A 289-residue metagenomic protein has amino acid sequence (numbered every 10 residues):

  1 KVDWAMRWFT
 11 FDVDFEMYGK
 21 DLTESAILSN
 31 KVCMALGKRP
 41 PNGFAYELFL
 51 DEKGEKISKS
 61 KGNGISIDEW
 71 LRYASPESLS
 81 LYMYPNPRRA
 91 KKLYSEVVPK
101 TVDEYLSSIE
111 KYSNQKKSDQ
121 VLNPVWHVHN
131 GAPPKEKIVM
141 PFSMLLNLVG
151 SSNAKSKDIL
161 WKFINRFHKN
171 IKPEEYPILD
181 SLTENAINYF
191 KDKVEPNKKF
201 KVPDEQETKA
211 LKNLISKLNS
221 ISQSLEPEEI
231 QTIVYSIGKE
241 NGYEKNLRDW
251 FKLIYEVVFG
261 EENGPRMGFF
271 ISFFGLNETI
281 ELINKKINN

Functional and structural regions predicted by a protein language model:
K1-G43, E55-D68, L79, M83 (+5 more regions): Structured secondary-structure scaffolds
D21-A26, Y46-N188, F259-N289: Catalytic adenosine-cofactor/nucleotide-binding cores of aminoacyl-tRNA synthetases and other
V32, S66, P141-F142, K201-E207: General structural signal for secondary-structure boundaries
R39-P40, N123, A132, E195 (+1 more regions): Intrinsic-disorder/low-complexity coil detector
I164-N289: Basic, alpha-helical terminal appendages of large translation-related enzymes
